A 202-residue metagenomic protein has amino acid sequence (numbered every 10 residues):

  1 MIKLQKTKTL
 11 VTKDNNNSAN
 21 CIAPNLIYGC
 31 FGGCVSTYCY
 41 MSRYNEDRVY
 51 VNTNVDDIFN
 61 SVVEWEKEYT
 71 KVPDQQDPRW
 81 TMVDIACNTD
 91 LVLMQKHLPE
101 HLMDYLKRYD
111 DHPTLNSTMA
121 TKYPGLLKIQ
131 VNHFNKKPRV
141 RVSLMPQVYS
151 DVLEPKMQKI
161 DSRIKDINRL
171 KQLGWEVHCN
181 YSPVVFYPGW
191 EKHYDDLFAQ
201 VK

Functional and structural regions predicted by a protein language model:
I2-N20, Y38-R141: Conserved Radical SAM active-site core
N25-S42: Local cysteine-cluster metal-coordination motifs and their immediate loop/turn environment, predominantly Fe-S cluster
L26-C30, C87-T89, T121-P124, L144-V148 (+1 more regions): Short, flexible loop/turn elements at secondary-structure junctions
I58, L102, R163, Y194-L197: Aromatic/hydrophobic pocket-lining residues that form the small-molecule binding cavity in soluble enzyme cores
S143, Q147-Y149, K156, K171-E191: Conserved strand-turn element in the central/C-terminal portion of the radical SAM core barrel that lines
M157-L170: Glycine-rich S-adenosyl-L-methionine
G189-V201: Catalytic cores of alpha/beta
